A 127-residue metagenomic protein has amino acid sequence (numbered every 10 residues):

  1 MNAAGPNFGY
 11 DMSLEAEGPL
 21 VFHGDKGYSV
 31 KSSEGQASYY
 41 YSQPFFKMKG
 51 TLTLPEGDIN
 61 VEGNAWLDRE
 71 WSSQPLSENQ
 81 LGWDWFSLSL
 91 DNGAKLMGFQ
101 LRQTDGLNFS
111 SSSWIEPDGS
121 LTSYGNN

Functional and structural regions predicted by a protein language model:
M1-N127: Structured soluble/peripheral alpha/beta segments that form catalytic or ligand/cofactor-binding pockets
